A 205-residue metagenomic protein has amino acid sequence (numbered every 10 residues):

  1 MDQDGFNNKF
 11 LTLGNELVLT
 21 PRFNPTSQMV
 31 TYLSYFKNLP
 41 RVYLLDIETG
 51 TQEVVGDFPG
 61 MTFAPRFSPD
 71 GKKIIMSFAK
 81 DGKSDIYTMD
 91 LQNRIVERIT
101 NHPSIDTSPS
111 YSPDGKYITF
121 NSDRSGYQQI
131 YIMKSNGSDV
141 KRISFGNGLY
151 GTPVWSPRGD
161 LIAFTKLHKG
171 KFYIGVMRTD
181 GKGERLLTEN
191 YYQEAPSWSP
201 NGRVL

Functional and structural regions predicted by a protein language model:
M1, L11-T12, V30-K37, G56 (+5 more regions): Beta-strand C-termini and the immediately following turn/loop, strongest in propeller blades
M1-L19, L45-F63, M89-T107, M133-G151 (+1 more regions): Multi-bladed beta-propeller domains
E16, R22-L33: A short, hydrophobic/aromatic-rich structural module that often spans a beta strand with its adjoining loop
T26-Q28, D70-K72, D114-K116, R158-D160 (+1 more regions): Short coil/turn segments that connect the beta-strands within blades of beta-propeller domains
N38-Y43, K83-Y87, Y127-Y131, G170-G175: Structural motif
F63, P69-D70, S77-A79, S84-D85 (+1 more regions): A charged, solvent-exposed segment within the mature domains of Sec-exported extracytoplasmic proteins
R158, T165-L205: Ankyrin-repeat and related helical/solenoid repeat scaffolds used for protein-protein interactions
